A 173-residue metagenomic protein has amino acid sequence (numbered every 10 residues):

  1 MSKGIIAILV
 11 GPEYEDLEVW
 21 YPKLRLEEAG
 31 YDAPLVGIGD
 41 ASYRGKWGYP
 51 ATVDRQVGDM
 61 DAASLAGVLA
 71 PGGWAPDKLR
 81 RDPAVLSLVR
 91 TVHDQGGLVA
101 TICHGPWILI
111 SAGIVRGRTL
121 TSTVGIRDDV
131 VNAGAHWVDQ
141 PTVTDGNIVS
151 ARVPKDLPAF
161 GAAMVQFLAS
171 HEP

Functional and structural regions predicted by a protein language model:
M1-V99, I108-T119, R127-P173: Extended, subdomain-level signal for the structured scaffold at the beginning of enzyme domains
C103: Catalytic nucleophile serine of serine hydrolases, specifically the conserved "nucleophile elbow" pentapeptide
